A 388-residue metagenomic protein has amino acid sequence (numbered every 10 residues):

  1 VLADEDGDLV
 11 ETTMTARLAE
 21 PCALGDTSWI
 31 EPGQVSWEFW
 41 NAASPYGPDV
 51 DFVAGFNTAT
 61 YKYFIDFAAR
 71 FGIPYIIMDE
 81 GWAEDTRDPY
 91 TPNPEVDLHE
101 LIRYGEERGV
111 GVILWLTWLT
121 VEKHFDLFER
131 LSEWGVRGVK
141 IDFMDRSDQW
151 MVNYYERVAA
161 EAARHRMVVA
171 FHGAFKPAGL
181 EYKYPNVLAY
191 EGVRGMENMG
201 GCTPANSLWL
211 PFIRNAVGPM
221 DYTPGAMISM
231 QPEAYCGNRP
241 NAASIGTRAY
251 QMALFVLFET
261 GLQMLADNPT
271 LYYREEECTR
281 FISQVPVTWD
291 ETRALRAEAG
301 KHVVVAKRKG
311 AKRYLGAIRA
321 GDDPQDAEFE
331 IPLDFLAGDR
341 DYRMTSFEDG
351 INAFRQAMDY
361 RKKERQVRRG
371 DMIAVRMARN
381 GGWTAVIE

Functional and structural regions predicted by a protein language model:
V1-E107, D323, G381-G382: Conserved structural scaffold segments of CAZyme catalytic domains across common CAZy folds
A68, D142, V169, L257 (+1 more regions): Conserved, mostly hydrophobic/aromatic
M78-T247: Aromatic- and carboxylate-enriched substrate-binding clefts and catalytic-loop regions of carbohydrate-active enzymes
D142, S346-G370: Solvent-exposed beta-strand/loop surfaces of large extracellular or lumenal domains
A249, A253-A294: Catalytic cores of secreted or luminal carbohydrate-active enzymes
E298-G338, W383-T384: Carbohydrate-binding surface patches
F335-G350: Solvent-exposed beta-hairpin/edge-strand motifs
E364-E388: C-terminal beta-strand-rich structural cap/linker in extracellular carbohydrate-active enzymes
